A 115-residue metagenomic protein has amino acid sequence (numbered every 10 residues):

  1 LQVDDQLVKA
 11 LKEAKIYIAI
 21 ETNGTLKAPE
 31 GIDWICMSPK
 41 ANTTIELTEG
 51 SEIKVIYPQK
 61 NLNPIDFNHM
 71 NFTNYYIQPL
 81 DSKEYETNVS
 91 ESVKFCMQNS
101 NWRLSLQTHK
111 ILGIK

Functional and structural regions predicted by a protein language model:
L1-K115: Conserved AdoMet/S-adenosylmethionine-binding subsite of the radical SAM
